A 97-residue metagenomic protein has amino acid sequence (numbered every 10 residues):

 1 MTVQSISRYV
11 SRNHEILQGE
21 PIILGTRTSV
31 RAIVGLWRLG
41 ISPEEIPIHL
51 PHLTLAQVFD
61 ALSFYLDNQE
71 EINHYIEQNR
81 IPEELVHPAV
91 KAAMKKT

Functional and structural regions predicted by a protein language model:
M1-T28: N-terminal first-folded block
S29-T97: Long, charge-rich, low-complexity alpha-helical segments
